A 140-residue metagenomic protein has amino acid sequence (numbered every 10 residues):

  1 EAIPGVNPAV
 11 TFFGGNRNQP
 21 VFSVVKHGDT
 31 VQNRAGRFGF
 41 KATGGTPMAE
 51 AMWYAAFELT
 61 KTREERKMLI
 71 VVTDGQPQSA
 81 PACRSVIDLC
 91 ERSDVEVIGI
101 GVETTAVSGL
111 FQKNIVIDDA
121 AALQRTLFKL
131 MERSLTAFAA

Functional and structural regions predicted by a protein language model:
E1-A140: Acidic, glycine-rich A-domain
